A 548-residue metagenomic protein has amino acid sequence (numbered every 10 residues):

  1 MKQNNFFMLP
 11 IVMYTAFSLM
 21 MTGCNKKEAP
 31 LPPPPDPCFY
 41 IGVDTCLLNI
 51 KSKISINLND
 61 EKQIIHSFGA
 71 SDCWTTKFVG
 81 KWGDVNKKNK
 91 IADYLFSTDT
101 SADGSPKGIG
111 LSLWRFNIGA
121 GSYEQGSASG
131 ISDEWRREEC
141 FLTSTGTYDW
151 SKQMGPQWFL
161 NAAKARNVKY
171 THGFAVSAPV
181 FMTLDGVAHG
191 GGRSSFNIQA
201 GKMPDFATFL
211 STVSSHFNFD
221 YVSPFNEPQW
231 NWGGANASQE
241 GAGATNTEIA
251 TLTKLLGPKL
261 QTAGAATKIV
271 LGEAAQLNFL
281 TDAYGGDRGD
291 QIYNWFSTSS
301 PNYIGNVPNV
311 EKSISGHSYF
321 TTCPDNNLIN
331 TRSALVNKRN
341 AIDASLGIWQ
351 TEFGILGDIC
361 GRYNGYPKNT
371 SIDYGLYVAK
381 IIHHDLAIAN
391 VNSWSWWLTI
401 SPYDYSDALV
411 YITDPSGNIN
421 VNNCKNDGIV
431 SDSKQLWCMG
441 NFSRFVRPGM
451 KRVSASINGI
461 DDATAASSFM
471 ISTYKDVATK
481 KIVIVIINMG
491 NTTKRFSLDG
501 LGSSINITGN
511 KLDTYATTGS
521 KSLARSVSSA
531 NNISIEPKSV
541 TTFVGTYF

Functional and structural regions predicted by a protein language model:
S18-L48: Bacterial Sec-dependent N-terminal signal peptides
T45-L47, K51-P224, S238-A250, K254 (+1 more regions): N-terminal catalytic cores of secreted or lumenal carbohydrate-active enzymes
I64-D72, S112-I118, S122, Y170-A175 (+7 more regions): Structural recognition of the beta-strand scaffold that forms the well-ordered cores of secreted hydrolase catalytic
E240-I381, I388: Noncatalytic carbohydrate-binding groove/subsite architecture in carbohydrate-active enzymes
G347-R444, V453-D462: Aromatic/acidic polysaccharide-binding cleft in carbohydrate-active enzymes
I460-I505, K538: Carbohydrate-binding surface patches
L501-S522: Solvent-exposed beta-hairpin/edge-strand motifs
R525-F548: C-terminal beta-strand-rich structural cap/linker in extracellular carbohydrate-active enzymes
